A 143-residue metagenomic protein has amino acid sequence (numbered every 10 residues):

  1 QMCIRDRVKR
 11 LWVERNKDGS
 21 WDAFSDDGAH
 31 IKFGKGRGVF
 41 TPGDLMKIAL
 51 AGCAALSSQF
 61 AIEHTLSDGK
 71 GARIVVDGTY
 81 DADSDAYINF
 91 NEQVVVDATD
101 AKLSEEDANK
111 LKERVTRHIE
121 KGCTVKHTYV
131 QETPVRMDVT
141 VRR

Functional and structural regions predicted by a protein language model:
R5-I48, Q59-R143: Extended beta-strand/beta-hairpin segments
C53-A54: Alpha-helical metal-binding/catalytic segments enriched in His/Glu/Asp
